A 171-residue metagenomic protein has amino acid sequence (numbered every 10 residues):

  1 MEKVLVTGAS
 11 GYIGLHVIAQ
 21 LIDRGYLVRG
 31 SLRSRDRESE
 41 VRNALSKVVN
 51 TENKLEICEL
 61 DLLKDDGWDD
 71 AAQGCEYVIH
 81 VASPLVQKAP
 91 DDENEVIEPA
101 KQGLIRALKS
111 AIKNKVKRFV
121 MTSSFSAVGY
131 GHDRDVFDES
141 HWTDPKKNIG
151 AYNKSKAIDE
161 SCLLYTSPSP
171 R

Functional and structural regions predicted by a protein language model:
V4-R24: N-terminal Rossmann NAD(P)H-binding glycine-rich loop of SDR-like oxidoreductase domains
L27-S34: Conserved glycine-rich Rossmann-like NAD(P)H-binding loop of the short-chain dehydrogenase/reductase
R37, S46-Q102: NAD(P)H-binding glycine-rich loop region in Rossmannoid oxidoreductase-like domains and their noncatalytic homologs
H80, P84, A89-Y152: Conserved Rossmann-fold NAD(P)-dependent oxidoreductase catalytic core, especially the SDR/UDP-sugar
Y152-E160: Active-site YXXXK catalytic motif of short-chain dehydrogenase/reductase
Y165-R171: Conserved small/polar residues in nucleotide/adenosyl-binding loops
